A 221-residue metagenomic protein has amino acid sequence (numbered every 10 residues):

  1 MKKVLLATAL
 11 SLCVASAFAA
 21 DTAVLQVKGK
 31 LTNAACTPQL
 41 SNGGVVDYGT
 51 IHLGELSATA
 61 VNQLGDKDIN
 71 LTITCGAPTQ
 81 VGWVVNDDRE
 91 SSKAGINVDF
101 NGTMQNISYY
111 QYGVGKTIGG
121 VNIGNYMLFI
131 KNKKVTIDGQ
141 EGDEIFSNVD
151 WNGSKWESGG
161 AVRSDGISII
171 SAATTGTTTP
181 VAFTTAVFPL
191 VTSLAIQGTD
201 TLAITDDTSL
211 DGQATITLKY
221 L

Functional and structural regions predicted by a protein language model:
M1-A20: Gram-negative bacterial Sec-dependent N-terminal signal peptides
A19-L221: Mature extracellular/passenger domains of Gram-negative fimbrial/pilin and adhesin proteins
